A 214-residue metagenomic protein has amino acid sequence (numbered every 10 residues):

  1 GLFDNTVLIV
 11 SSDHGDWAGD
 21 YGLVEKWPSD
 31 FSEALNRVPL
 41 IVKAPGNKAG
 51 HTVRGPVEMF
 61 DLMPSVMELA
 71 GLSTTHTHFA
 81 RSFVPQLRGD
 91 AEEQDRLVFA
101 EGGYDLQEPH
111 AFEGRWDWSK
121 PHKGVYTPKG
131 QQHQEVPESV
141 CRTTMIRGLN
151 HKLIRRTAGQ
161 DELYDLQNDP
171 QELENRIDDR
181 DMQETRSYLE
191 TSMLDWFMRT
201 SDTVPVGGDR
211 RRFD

Functional and structural regions predicted by a protein language model:
G1, A70-T74, D90-A91, M193 (+1 more regions): A generic secondary-structure signal for well-formed alpha-helical elements
L2-H51, E58: Histidine-centered active-site microenvironments of extracellular/periplasmic hydrolases and transferases
V7-S12, I41-V42, S82-P85, L97-G103 (+1 more regions): Short beta-strand segments
V7-S12, P39-V42, L62, V66-M67 (+2 more regions): Beta-strand elements within well-structured catalytic alpha/beta cores of enzymes that handle phosphate/sulfate esters
D16-D20, F60-M63, E68-E162: C-terminal cap/loop subdomain of S1 sulfatases and analogous C-terminal strand-loop tails that border
W27, N47-P56, L69-T74, L173-D179: Active-site rim elements
V53-F60, V140, Q183: Short, solvent-exposed loop/helix junctions and linker helices that flank or host conserved functional motifs
G103-Q107, T157, R176-D214: Long, internal low-complexity/basic segments
